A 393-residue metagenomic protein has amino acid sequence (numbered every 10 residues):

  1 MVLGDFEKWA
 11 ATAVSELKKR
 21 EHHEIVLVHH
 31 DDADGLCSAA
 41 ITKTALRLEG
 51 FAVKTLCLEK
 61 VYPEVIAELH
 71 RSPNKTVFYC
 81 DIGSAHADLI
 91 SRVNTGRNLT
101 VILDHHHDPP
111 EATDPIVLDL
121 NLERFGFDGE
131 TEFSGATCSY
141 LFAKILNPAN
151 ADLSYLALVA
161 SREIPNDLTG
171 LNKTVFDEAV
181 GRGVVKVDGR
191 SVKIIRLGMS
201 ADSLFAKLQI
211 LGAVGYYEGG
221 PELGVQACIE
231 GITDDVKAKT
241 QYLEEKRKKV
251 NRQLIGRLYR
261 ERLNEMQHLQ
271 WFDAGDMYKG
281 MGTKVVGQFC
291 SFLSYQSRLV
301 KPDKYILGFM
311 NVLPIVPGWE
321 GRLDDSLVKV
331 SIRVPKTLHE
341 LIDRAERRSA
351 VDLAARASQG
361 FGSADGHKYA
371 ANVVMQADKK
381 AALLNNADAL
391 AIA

Functional and structural regions predicted by a protein language model:
M1-I210, G219, L223, E230 (+1 more regions): Replace "Mg2+/Mn2+-dependent" with "divalent metal-dependent
